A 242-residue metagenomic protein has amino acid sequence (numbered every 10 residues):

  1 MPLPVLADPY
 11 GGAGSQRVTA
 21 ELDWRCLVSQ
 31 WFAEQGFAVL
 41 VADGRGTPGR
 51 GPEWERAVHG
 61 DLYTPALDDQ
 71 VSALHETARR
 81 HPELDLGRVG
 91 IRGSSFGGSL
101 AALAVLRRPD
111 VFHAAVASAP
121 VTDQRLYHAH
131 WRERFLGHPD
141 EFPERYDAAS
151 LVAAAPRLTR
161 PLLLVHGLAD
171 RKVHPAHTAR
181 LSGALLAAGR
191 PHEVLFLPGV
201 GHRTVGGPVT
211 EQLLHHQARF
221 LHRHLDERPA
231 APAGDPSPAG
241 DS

Functional and structural regions predicted by a protein language model:
M1-G87, R92-S95, Y127-A129: Cap/lid segment of the alpha/beta-hydrolase catalytic domain
I91-G93, S118, V165: Short beta-strand immediately N-terminal to the catalytic nucleophile in serine-hydrolase-like folds
G98-D110: Short glycine-enriched nucleophile-adjacent loop and the immediately C-terminal alpha-helix near the catalytic center
H113-A114, A119-R160: Mobile cap/lid helix-loop segments that gate and shape the active-site cleft of serine hydrolases
F142, L168-R171, G199-G201: Acidic beta-to-alpha connecting loop that harbors the catalytic carboxylate
L158, L164-H166, D170: Short beta-strand/loop motif that positions the catalytic acidic residue of the alpha/beta-hydrolase fold
R171-R180: Conserved alpha/beta-hydrolase "acid-adjacent" motif
A179, G183-S242: C-terminal catalytic histidine-bearing segment of alpha/beta-hydrolase fold enzymes
